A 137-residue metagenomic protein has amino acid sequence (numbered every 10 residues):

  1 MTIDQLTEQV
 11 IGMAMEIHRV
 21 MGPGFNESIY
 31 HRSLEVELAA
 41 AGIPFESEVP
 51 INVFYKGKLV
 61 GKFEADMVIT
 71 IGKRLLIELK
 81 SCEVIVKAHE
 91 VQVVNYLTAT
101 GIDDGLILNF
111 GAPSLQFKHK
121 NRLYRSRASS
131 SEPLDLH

Functional and structural regions predicted by a protein language model:
M1-M21: Interdomain/boundary linker segments immediately adjacent to catalytic/signaling cores
N26-L75, P113-S126, S130-H137: Active-site metal-binding core of divalent-cation-utilizing nuclease and nuclease-like domains
I71, L79-L134: Nucleic-acid nuclease catalytic cores
